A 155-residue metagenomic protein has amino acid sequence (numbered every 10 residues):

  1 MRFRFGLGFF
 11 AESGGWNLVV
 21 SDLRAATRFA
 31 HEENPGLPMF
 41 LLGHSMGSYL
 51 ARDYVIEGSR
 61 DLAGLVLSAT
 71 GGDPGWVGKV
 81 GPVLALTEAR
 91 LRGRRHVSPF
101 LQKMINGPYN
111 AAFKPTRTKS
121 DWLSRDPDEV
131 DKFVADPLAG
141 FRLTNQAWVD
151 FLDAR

Functional and structural regions predicted by a protein language model:
R2-G14: Cap/lid segment of the alpha/beta-hydrolase catalytic domain
A11-H31: Alpha/beta-hydrolase active-site loop
S13-W16, F141-N145: Short acidic-aromatic active-site loops that bind/stabilize oxyanions
R24, R28, I56, V149-L152: Amphipathic, non-transmembrane alpha-helical secondary structure
N34-S45: Alpha/beta-hydrolase fold nucleophile elbow
G43-D53: Glycine-rich nucleophile elbow surrounding the catalytic serine of serine-hydrolase chemistry
A51-L138: Alpha/beta-hydrolase-fold enzymes
L143-R155: Active-site nucleophile elbow and catalytic-triad environment of alpha/beta-hydrolase enzymes
